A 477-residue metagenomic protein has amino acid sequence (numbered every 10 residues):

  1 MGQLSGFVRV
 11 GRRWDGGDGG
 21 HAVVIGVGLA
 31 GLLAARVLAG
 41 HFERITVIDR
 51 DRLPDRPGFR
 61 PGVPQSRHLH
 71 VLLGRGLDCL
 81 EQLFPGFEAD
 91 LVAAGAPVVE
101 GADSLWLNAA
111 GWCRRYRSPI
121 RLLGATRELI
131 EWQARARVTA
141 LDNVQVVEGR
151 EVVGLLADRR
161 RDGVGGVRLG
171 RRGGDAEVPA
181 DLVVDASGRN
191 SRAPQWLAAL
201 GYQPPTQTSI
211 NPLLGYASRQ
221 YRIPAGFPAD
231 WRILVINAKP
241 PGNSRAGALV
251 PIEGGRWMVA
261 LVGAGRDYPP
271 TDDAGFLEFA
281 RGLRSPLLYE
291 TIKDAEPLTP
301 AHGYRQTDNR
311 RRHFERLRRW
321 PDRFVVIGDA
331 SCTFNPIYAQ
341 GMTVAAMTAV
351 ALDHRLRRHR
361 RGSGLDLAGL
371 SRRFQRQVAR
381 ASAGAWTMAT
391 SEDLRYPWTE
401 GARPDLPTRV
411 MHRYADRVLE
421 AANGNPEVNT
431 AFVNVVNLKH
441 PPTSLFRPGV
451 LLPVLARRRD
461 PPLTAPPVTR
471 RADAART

Functional and structural regions predicted by a protein language model:
M1-Q3, H354-T477: C-terminal helical "tail/cap" subdomain of flavin- and related membrane-associated enzymes
M1-V23, G40-R44, R52-L53, A465-P467 (+1 more regions): Extreme N-terminal leader/targeting segments of oxidoreductases
G26-L29, R50: Glycine-rich Rossmann-fold phosphate-binding loop(s) that bind the pyrophosphate of adenine dinucleotide cofactors
V37, R56-L105: N-terminal FAD cofactor-binding segment of flavoenzymes
A39-Q65, F374: Glycine-rich FAD pyrophosphate-binding loop
V71-L72, R117-A136, R192, P270-T271: Short beta-strand to alpha-helix junction loop
G124, D267-R373, Q377-R380: FAD/FMN-dependent oxidoreductases across multiple families
A140-R284: Predominantly flavin-linked oxidoreductase catalytic cores and closely associated redox partners
